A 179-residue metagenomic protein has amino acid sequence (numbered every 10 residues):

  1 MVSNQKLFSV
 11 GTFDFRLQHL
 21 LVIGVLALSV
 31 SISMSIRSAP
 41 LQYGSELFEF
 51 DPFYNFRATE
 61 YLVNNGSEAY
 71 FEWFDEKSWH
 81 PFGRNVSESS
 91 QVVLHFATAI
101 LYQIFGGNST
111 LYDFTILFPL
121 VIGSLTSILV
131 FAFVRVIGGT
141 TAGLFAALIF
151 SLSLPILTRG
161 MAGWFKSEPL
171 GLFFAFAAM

Functional and structural regions predicted by a protein language model:
M1-A39, F50, L144: Start-transfer (signal-anchor) and selected internal transmembrane alpha helices of multi-pass inner/ER membrane
D14-L21, G107-F118, G139-A146: Membrane-interface starts of transmembrane alpha-helices
A27-M34, W73-E76, F118-F133, A142-M179: Membrane-embedded helix bundles of polyisoprenyl
Y54-N85: Extracytosolic helix-loop segments that constitute the early lumenal/periplasmic catalytic or substrate-binding loops
Y61-N65, F96-Q103, F176-A178: Glycine-rich, acidic and aromatic/proline-enriched surface loops and short helix-turn segments that act as binding
H80-F96, F105-I128, F165-P169: Loop-to-helix entry region of an early transmembrane alpha helix in multi-pass inner-membrane enzymes
Q103, R135-V136: Transmembrane helix-loop junction
